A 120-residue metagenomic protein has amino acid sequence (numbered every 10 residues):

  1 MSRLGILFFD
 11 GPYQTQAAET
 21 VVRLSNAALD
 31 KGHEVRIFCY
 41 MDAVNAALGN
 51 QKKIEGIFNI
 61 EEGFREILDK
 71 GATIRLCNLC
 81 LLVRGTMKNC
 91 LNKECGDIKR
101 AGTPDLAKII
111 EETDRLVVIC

Functional and structural regions predicted by a protein language model:
R3, H33-R36, T73: Residues at the starts of beta-strands that form the adenosine-phosphate
L4-E19, A47-K52: Short, glycine-rich nucleotide/cofactor-binding loops
A18-G32, I37: Histidine-anchored nucleotide/phosphate-binding helix
S25, E61-R65, L106-A107: Short amphipathic alpha-helical segments and helix-helix/interface helices
M41-V44, C80-L81: Short beta-alpha junction loops
N50-E55, L91-K93: Short glycine-enriched, charge-decorated loop/helix-capping segments at active-site entrances that position
K53-V83: A glycine-rich helix N-cap at a beta->alpha junction
M87-V118: C-terminal structural segments of small proteins and small subunits
